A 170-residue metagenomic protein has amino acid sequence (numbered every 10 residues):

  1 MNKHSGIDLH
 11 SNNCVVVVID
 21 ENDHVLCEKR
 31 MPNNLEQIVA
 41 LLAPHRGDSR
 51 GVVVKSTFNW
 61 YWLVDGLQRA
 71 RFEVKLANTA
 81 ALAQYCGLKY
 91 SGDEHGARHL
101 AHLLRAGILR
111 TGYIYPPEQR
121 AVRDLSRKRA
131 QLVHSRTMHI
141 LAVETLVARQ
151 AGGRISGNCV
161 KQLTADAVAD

Functional and structural regions predicted by a protein language model:
N2-D20, L100, L132: Gly/Thr-rich phosphate-binding beta-strand-loop-beta motif of the actin/hexokinase/Hsp70
K3, C27, D48-V52: Short active-site oxyanion
N12-E36: Short glycine-rich, Thr/Ser-proximal phosphate-binding strand/loop in the N-terminal lobe of ATP-dependent enzymes
L26-C27, R71-T79, N158: Short hydrophobic/aromatic-enriched beta-strand-loop microsegments
L35-G51: Short, basic/hydrophobic alpha-helical segments
V53-L63: Acidic, metal-coordinating catalytic cores used for nucleic-acid/nucleotide bond scission and strand-transfer chemistry
K75-R127, Q131, L163-D170: Short alpha-helix plus adjacent loop in nuclease-associated cores
R127-D170: Glycine-rich, often acidic, oxyanion-interacting loops/wings at catalytic, nucleic-acid, or phospho-protein interfaces
